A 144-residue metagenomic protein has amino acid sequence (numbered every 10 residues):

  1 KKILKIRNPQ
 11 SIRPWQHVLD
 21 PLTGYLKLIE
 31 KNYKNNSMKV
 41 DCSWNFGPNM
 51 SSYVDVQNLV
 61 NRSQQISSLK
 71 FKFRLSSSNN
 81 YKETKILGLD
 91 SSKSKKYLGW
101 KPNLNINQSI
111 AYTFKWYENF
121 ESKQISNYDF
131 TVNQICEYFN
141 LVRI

Functional and structural regions predicted by a protein language model:
K2-I144: C-terminal substrate-binding subdomain of Rossmann-fold SDR/epimerase-dehydratase oxidoreductases
